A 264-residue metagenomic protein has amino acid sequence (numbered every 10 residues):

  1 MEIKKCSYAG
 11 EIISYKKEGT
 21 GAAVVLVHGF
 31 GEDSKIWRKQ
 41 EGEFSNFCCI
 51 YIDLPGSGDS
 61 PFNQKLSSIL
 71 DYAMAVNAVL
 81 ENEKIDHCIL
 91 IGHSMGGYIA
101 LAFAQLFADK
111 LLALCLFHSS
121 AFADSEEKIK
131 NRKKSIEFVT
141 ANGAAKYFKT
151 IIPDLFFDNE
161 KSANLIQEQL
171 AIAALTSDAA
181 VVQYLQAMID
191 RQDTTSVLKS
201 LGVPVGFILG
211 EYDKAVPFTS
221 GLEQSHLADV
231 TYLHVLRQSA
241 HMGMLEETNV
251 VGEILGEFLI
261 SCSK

Functional and structural regions predicted by a protein language model:
Y8-G10, S14-K16, R38-G42, I50-I91 (+2 more regions): Active-site loop/oxyanion-hole signature of alpha/beta-hydrolase fold enzymes
A22-G29: Short beta-strand element of the alpha/beta-hydrolase
G29-K39: Serine-hydrolase catalytic-loop signature spanning alpha/beta hydrolases and amidase-signature enzymes
G92, G96, A100: Gly/Ala-rich beta-loop-alpha elbow adjacent to hydrolase catalytic centers
L101-L106, K110-N142, K146-F148: Flexible "cap/lid" loop of the alpha/beta hydrolase fold
D124-K130, N142-S200: Conserved alpha/beta-hydrolase catalytic His-Asp/Glu region
G202-S239, L245: Conserved loop-alpha-helix segment in the C-terminal half of the alpha/beta-hydrolase fold that carries the catalytic
T231-K264: Catalytic active-site module of serine/aspartate enzymes centered on a nucleophile-bearing elbow/loop
